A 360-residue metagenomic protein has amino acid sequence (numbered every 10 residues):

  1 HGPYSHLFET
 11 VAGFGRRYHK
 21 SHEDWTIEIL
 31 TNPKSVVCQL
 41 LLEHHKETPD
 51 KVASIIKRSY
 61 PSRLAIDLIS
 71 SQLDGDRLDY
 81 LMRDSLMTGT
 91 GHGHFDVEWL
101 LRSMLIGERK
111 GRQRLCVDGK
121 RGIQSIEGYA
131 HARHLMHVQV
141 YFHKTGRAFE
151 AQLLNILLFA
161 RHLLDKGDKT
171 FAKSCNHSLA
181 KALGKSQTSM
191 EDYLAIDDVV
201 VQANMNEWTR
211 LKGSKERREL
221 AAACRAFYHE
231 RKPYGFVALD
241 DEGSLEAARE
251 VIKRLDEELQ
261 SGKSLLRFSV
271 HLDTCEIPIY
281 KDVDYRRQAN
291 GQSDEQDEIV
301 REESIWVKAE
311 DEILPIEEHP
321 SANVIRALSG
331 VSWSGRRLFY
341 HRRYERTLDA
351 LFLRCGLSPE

Functional and structural regions predicted by a protein language model:
P3-E360: Histidine-centered, transition-metal-coordinating active-site segments
